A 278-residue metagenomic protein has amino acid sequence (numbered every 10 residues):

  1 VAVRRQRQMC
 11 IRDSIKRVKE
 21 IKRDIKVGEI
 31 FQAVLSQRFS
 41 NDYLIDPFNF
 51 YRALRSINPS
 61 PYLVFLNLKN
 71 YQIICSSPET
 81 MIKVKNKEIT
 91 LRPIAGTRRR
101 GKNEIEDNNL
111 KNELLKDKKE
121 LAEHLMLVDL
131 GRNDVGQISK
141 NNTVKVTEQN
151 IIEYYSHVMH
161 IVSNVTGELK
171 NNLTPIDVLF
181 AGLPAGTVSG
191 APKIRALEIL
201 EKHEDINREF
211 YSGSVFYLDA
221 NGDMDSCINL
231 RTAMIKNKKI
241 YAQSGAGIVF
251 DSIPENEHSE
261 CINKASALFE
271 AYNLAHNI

Functional and structural regions predicted by a protein language model:
V1-V3: Acidic, Ala/Val/Gly-enriched low-complexity intrinsically disordered segments
R5-Q8, R12-I278: Extended alpha-helical targeting/anchoring segments, especially N-terminal organellar/secretory targeting helices
